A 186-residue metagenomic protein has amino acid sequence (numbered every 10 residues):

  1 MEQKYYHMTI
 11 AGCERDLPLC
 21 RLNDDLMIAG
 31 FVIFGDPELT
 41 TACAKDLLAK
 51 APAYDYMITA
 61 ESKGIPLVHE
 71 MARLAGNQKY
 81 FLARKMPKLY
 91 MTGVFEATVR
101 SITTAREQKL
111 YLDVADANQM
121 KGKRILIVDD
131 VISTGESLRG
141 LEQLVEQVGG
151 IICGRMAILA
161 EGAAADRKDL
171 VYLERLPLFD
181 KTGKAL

Functional and structural regions predicted by a protein language model:
M1-Y54: Active-site-facing substrate-recognition patch
E2, H7, R139-L186: PRPP-dependent phosphoribosyltransferase catalytic core
Y54-E61: Short glycine-rich phosphate-binding loop at a beta-alpha junction
D55, K123, C153: Conserved acidic residues
E61-L67, T134: Gly/Ser/Thr-rich loops at beta-strand to alpha-helix junctions that form or flank small-molecule/cofactor-binding
L67-A75, E142: Short Gly/Thr/Asp-enriched flexible loops that form oxyanion-binding sites at enzyme active sites
G76-Q78, G149-G150: A short helix->loop->beta-strand "cap" motif at the edges of active sites that frequently abuts
Q78-I125: Short, glycine/charge-rich flexible loops or terminal/linker lids adjacent to PRPP-binding catalytic cores
